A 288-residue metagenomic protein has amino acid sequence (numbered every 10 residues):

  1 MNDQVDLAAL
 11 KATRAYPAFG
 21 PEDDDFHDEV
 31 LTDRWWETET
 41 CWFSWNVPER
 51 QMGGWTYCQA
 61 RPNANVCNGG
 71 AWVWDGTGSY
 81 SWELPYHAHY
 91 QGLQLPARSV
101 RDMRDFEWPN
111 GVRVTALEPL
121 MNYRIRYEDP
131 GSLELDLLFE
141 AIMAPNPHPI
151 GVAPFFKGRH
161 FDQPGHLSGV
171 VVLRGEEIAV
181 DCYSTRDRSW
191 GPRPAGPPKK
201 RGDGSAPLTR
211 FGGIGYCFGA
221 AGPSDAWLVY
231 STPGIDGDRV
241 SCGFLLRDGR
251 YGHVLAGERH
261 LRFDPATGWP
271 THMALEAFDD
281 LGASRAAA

Functional and structural regions predicted by a protein language model:
M1-A288: Structured soluble/peripheral alpha/beta segments that form catalytic or ligand/cofactor-binding pockets
